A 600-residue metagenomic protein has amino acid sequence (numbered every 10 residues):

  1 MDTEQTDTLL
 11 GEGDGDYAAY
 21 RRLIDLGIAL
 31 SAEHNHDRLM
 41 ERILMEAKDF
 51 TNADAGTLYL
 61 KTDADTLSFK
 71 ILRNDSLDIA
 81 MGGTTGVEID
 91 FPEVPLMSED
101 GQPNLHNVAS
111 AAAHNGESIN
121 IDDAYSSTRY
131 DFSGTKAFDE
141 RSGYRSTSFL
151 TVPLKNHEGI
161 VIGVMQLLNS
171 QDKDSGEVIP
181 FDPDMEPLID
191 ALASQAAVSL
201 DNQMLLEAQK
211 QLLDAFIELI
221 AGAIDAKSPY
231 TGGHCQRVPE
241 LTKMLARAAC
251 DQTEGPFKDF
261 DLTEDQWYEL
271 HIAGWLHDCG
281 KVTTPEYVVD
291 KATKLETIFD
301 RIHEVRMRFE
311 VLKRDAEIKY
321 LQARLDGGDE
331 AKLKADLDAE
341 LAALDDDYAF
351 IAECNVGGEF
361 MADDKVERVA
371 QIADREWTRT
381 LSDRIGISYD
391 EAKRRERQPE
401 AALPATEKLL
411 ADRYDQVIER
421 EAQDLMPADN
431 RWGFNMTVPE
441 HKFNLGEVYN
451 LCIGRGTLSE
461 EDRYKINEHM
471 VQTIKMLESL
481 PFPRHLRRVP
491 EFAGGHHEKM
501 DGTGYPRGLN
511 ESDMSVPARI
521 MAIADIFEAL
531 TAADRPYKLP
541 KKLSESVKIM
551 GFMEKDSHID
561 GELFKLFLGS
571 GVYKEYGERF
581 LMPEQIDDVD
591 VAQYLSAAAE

Functional and structural regions predicted by a protein language model:
M1-R42, K48-F50, I71, L205-L219 (+1 more regions): Signal-transmission linkers at sensory-effector interfaces
D2, H114-S118, V164-L167, P187-E207 (+5 more regions): Signal-transmission/dimerization alpha-helices at domain junctions
D2, L9-G15, D131-F132, E140 (+6 more regions): Regulatory loop-to-helix N-cap segments in sensory/regulatory domains that couple ligand/signal detection
A32-G83, Q102-V108, N115, T231-G232 (+3 more regions): Helix-loop-beta substructure at the N-terminus of cytosolic sensory domains that couple signal/ligand detection
T57-P103, S126-S127, M165, T297-H303 (+5 more regions): GAF sensory/regulatory domain recognition with acknowledged cross-activation on helical regulatory dimers
N104-S110, E117-S118, D122-L150, S170-P180 (+1 more regions): Signal-transducing coupling segments at domain and membrane junctions
T147-G163: A short, aliphatic-rich beta-strand micro-motif
P180-D184, I220, D290-I318, F434-N435 (+4 more regions): Divalent-cation-assisted or electrostatically stabilized phosphate/pyrophosphate-binding catalytic cores
